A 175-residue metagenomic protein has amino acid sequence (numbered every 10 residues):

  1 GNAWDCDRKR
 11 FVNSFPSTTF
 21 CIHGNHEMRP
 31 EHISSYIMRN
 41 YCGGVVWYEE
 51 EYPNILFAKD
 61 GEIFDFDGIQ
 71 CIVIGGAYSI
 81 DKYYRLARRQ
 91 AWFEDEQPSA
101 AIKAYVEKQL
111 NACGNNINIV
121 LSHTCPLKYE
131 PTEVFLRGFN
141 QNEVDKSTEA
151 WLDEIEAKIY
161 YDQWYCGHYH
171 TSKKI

Functional and structural regions predicted by a protein language model:
G1-F66, G138-Q141, T148-L152, A157: Core catalytic region of metal-dependent phosphoesterases/phosphodiesterases, especially metallo-beta-lactamase-like
N2-C6, N25-I33, I63-F64, S79-K82 (+2 more regions): Active-site environment of divalent metal-dependent phosphoester hydrolases
W4, A91-D95, W151, W164: Tryptophan-centered motif/residue detector
S17, K59, F66-G68, L86 (+3 more regions): Intrinsically disordered, low-complexity regions enriched in small/polar residues
S17, N118, D162: Conserved acidic residues
T19-C21, C71, W164: Hydrophobic/aromatic residues located in beta-strands of well-ordered beta-sheets within soluble catalytic
G43-W47, P53, D67-K146: Active-site-proximal loop/helix segment associated with metal-binding centers of metalloenzymes
A58, I69, G114-N115, S122 (+3 more regions): Functionally constrained cores in energy, signaling, and assembly domains
